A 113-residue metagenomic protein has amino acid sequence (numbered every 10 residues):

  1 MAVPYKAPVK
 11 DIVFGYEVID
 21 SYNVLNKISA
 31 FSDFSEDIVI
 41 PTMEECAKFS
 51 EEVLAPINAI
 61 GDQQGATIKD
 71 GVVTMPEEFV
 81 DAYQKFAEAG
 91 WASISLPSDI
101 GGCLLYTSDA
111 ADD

Functional and structural regions predicted by a protein language model:
M1-K69, V73: Extended, charge-enriched "interface" segments that sit outside catalytic cores
P56, D112-D113: A very general structural signal that marks isolated residues within well-ordered alpha-helical segments
V72-Q84: Flexible, glycine/threonine-enriched loop-and-boundary segments that flank and lead into catalytic domains of large
Q84-K85, G90: Solvent-exposed beta-strand/coil patches in large extracellular/periplasmic or lumenal scaffold regions
I94-D99: Cysteine-centered functional microenvironments
I100, L104-L105: Long, K/E/R/D-enriched contiguous segments that form extended
Y106-A111: Conserved small/polar residues in nucleotide/adenosyl-binding loops
